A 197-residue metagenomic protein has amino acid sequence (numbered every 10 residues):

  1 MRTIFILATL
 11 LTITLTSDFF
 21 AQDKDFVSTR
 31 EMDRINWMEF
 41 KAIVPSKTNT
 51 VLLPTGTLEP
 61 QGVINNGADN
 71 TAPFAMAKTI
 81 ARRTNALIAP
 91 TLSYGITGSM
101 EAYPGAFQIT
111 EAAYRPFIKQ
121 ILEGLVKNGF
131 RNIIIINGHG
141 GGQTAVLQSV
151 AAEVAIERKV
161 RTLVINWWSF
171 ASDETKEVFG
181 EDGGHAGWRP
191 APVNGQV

Functional and structural regions predicted by a protein language model:
M1-F5: Positively charged n-region of N-terminal signal peptides that target proteins for export
I6-D18: Bacterial N-terminal signal peptides
Q22-G62: Active-site and ligand/interface coordination hotspots across diverse enzymes and nucleic-acid-associated assemblies
K24-I35, I96-W188: Active-site histidine-anchored catalytic micro-motif
L53-T55, P60-A81: Extracytoplasmic strand-loop-helix segments at the start of, or within, the mature domains of secreted/periplasmic
A77-Y94: Active-site machinery of serine-nucleophile hydrolases
A186-V197: A conserved mid-domain beta-alpha-beta active-site/ligand-binding segment of alpha/beta enzyme cores
